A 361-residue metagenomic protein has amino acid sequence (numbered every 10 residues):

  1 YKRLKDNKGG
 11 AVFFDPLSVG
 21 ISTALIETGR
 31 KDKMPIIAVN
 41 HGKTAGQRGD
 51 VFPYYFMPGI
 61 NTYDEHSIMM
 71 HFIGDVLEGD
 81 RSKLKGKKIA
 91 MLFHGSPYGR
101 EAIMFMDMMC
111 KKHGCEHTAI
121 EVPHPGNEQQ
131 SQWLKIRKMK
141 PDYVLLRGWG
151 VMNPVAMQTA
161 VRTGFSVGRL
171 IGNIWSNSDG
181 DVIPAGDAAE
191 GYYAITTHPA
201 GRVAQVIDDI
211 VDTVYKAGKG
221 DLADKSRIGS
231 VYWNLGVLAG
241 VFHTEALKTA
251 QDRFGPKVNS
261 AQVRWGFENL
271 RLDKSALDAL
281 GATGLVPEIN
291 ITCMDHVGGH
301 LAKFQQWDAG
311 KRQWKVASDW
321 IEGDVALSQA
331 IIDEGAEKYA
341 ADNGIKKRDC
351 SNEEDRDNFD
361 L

Functional and structural regions predicted by a protein language model:
Y1-D15, G20-V39, R48-M57, A160-R169 (+1 more regions): Extracytoplasmic "Venus flytrap"/periplasmic binding protein-like
R3-D6, T44-A45, P53-T163, Q205-D208: Extracellular/periplasmic Venus flytrap/periplasmic-binding protein
G10-A24, A38-Q47, E65-H66, L146-P154 (+3 more regions): Ligand-binding clamshell of periplasmic/extracellular solute-binding protein-like
A11-P16, P35-N40, Y55-M57, K88-F93 (+5 more regions): Structural recognition of the beta-strand scaffold that forms the well-ordered cores of secreted hydrolase catalytic
I36-Q47, P125, S166-D187, S260-N269: Venus flytrap/periplasmic-binding-protein-like
F52, G59, T159-G240: Extracellular/periplasmic periplasmic-binding protein-like sensory domains
G220-W233, T244-A317, G323: Segments of small-molecule ligand-sensing domains
F267-S275, D308-L361: Conserved C-terminal helix/tail region of periplasmic/extracytoplasmic solute-binding proteins
